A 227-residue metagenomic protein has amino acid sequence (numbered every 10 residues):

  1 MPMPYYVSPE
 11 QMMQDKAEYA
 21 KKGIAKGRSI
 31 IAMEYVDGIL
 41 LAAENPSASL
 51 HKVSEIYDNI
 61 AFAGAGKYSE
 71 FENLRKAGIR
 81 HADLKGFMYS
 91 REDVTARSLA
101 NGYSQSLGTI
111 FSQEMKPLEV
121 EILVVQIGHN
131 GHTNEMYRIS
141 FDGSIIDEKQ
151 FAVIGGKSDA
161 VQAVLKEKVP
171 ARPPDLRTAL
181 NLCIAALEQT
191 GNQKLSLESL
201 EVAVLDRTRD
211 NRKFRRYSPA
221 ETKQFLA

Functional and structural regions predicted by a protein language model:
M1-A227: Long, low-complexity N-terminal extensions
